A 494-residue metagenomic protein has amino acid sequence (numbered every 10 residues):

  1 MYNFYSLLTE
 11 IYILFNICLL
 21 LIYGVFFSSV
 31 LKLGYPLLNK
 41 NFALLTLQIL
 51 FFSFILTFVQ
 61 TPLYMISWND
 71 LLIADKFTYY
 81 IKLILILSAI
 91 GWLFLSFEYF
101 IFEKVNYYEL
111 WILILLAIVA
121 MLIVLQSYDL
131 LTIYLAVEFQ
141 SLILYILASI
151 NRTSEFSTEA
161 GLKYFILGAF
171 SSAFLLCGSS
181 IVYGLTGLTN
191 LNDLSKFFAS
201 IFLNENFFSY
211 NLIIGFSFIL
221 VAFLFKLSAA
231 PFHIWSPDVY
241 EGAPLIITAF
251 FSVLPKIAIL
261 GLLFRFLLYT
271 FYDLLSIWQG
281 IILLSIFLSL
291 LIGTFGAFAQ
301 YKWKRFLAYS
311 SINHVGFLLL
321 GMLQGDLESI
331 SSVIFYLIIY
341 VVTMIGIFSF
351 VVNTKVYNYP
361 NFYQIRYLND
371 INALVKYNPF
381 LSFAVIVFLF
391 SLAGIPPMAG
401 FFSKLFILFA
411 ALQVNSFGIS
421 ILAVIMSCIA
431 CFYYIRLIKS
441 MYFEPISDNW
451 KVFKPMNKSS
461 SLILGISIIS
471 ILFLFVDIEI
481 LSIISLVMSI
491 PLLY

Functional and structural regions predicted by a protein language model:
M1-Y494: Alpha-helical transmembrane segments of multi-pass membrane proteins predominantly involved in bioenergetics
